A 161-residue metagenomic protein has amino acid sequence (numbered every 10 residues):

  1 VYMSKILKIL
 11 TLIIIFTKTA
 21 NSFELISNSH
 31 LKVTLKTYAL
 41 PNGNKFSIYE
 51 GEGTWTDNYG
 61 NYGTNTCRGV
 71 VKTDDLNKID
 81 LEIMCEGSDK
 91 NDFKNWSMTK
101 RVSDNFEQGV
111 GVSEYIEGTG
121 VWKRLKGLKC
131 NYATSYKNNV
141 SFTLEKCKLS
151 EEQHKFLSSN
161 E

Functional and structural regions predicted by a protein language model:
S4-L12: Sec-dependent signal peptide recognition, specifically the positively charged N-region followed immediately by
K18-S22: Sec/Tat signal peptide C-region and signal peptidase I cleavage site
F23-E161: Beta-strand-enriched cores of mature, soluble protein domains
